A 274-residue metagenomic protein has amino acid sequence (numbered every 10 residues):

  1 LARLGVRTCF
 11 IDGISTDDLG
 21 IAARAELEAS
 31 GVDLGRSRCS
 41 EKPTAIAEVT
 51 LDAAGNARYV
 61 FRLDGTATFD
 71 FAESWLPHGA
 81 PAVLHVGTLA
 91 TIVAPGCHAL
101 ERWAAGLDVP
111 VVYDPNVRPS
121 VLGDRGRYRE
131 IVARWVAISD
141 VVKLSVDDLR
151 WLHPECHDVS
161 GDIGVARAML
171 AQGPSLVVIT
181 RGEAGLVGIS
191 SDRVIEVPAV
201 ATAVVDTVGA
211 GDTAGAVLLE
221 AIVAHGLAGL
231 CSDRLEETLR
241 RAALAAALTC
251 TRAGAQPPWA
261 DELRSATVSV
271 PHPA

Functional and structural regions predicted by a protein language model:
L1, S145, G211: Short, conserved phosphate/pyrophosphate- and ester-handling motifs at nucleotide-, phospho-/glycolipid
L1-R7, L51, A221-V223: Alpha-helix C-terminal capping segments
T8-V49: A glycine-rich beta-to-alpha transition motif near the start of alpha/beta enzyme domains, typified by
G20, L100, G215-A216: A general structural signal for well-ordered alpha-helical segments in protein cores
E26-R36, A53-R193, L263-R264, V270-A274: Ribokinase/PfkB-type carbohydrate-kinase core domain
P154-A274: Conserved phosphate-binding/catalytic region of the ribokinase-like
